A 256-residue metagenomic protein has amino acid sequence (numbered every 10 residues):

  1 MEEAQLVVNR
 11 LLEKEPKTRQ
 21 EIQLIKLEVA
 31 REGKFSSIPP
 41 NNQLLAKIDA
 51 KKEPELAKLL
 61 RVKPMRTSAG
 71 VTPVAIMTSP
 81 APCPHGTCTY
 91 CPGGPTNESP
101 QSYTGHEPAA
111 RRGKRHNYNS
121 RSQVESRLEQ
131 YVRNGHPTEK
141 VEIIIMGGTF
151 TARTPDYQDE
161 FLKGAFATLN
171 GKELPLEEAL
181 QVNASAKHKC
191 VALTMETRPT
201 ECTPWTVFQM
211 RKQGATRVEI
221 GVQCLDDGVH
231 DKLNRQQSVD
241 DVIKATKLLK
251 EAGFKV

Functional and structural regions predicted by a protein language model:
M1-Q123, R127-K172: Flexible, acidic/Gly-rich N-terminal and inter-domain linker regions that tether and position cofactor-handling modules
H106-S126, I143, G147-V256: Conserved non-cysteine loop/helix-boundary elements of the Radical SAM core domain that shape
